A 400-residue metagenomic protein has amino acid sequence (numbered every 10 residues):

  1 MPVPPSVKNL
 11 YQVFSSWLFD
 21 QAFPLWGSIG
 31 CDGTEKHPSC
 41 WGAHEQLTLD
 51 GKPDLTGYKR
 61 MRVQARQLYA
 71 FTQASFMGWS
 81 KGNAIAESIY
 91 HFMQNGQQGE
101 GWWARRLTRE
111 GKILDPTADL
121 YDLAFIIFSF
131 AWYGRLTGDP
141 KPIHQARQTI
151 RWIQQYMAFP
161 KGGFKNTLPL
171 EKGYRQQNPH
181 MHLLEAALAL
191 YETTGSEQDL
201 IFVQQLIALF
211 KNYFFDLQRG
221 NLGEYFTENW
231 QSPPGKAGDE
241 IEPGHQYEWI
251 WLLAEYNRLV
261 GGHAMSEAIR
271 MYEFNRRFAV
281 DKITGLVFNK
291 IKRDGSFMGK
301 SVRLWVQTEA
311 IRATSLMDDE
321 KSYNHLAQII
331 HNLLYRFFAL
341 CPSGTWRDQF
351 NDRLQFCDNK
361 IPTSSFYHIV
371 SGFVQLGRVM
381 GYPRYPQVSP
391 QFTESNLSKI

Functional and structural regions predicted by a protein language model:
M1-I400: Glycan-recognition and catalytic cores of secretory/periplasmic carbohydrate-active enzymes
